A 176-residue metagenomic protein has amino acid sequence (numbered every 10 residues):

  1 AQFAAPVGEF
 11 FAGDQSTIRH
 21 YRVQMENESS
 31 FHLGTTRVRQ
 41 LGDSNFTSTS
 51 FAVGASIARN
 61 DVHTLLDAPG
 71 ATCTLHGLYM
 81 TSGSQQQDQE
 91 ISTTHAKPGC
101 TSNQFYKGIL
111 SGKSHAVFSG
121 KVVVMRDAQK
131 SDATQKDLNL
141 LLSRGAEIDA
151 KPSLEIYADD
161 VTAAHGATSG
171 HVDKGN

Functional and structural regions predicted by a protein language model:
A1-N176: Conserved beta-strand/loop scaffold segments within soluble protein domains that form the structured core and edges
